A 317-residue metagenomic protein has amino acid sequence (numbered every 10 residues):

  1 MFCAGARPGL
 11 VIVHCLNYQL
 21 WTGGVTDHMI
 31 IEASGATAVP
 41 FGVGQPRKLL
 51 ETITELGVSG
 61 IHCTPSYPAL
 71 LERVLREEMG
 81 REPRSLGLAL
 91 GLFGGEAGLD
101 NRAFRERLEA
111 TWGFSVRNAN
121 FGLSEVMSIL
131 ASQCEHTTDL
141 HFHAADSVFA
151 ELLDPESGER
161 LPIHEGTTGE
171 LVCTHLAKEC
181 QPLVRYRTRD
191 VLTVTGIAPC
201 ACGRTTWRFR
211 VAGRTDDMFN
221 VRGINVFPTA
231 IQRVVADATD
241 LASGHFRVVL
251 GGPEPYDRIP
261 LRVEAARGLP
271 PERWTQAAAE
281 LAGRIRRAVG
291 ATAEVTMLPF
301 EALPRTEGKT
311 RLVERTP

Functional and structural regions predicted by a protein language model:
M1-A36: Conserved AMP-binding loop of ANL adenylate-forming enzymes
S34-P317: Active-site glycine/GP-rich loop and adjacent strand/helix microenvironment that borders small-molecule binding pockets
